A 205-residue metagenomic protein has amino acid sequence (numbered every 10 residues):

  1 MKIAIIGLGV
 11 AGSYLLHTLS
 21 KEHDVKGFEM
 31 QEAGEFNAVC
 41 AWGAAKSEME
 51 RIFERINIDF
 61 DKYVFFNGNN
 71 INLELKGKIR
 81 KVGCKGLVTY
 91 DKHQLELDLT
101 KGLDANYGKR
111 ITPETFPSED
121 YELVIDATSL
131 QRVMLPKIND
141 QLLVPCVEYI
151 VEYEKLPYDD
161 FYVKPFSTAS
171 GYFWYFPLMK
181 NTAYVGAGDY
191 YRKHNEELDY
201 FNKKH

Functional and structural regions predicted by a protein language model:
M1-A4: Extreme N-terminal starter segment of soluble prokaryotic enzymes
I6-L8, Y14-V39: Glycine-rich FAD pyrophosphate-binding loop
L8, A33, L97-H205: Predominantly flavin-linked oxidoreductase catalytic cores and closely associated redox partners
G9-Y14, G43-A45, Q131: Gly/Ser/Thr-rich beta-alpha loop segments that engage phosphate groups in nucleotides
V10, V39, Y90, Q94: Short, conserved micro-motifs enriched in small and acidic residues
L19-S20, C40-G43, I138-Q141: Short, glycine/charged-enriched secondary-structure capping and boundary segments
A44-D98: A conserved beta-strand/loop capping segment in the N-terminal third of enzymes that catalyze redox or closely related
